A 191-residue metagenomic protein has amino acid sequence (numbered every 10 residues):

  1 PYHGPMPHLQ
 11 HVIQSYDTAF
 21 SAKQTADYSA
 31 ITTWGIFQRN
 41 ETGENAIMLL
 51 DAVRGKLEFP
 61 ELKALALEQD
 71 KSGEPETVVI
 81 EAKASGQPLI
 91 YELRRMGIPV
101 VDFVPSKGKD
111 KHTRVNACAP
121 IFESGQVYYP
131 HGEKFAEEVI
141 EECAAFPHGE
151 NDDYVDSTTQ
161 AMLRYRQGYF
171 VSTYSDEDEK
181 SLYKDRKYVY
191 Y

Functional and structural regions predicted by a protein language model:
P1-P105, V127-Y191: RNase H-like, metal-dependent nuclease domains and their acidic two-metal-ion catalytic environment used
I98-I121: Conserved beta-strand -> loop -> alpha-helix junction used to position metal-binding or nucleic-acid-contacting
F122-Q126: Short, structured secondary-structure boundary patches
